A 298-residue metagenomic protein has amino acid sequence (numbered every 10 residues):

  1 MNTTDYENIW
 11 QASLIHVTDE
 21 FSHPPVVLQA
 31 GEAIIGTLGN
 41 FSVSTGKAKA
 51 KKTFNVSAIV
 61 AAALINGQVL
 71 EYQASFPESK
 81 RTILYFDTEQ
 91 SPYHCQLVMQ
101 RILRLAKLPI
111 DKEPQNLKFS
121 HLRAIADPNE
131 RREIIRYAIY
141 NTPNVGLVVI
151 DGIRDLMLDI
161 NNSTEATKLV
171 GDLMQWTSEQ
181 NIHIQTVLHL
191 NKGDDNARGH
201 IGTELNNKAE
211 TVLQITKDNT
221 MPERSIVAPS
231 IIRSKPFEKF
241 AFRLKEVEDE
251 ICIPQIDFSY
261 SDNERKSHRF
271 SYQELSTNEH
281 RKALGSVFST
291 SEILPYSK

Functional and structural regions predicted by a protein language model:
N2-I102: The Walker A/P-loop phosphate-binding site
G36, S75-E78, I110-K112, Y140-T142 (+2 more regions): Conserved catalytic network of the ASCE P-loop NTPase/AAA+ motor domain
L38, P92, Q96, P128-R132 (+4 more regions): Amphipathic alpha-helical transducer elements in NTP-driven molecular machines
V43-T45, K49, F54, T164-P254: Phosphate-binding/switch region of NTP-binding enzymes
A58-I59, H94-I102, I134, A138 (+4 more regions): Alpha-helical scaffold elements adjacent to nucleotide-binding pockets in ATP/GTP-utilizing enzyme cores
P77-N161, S261: Conserved inter-motif catalytic segment of the P-loop NTP-binding fold
N141, D218-K298: C-terminal regions of RecA-like/P-loop NTPase motor modules
